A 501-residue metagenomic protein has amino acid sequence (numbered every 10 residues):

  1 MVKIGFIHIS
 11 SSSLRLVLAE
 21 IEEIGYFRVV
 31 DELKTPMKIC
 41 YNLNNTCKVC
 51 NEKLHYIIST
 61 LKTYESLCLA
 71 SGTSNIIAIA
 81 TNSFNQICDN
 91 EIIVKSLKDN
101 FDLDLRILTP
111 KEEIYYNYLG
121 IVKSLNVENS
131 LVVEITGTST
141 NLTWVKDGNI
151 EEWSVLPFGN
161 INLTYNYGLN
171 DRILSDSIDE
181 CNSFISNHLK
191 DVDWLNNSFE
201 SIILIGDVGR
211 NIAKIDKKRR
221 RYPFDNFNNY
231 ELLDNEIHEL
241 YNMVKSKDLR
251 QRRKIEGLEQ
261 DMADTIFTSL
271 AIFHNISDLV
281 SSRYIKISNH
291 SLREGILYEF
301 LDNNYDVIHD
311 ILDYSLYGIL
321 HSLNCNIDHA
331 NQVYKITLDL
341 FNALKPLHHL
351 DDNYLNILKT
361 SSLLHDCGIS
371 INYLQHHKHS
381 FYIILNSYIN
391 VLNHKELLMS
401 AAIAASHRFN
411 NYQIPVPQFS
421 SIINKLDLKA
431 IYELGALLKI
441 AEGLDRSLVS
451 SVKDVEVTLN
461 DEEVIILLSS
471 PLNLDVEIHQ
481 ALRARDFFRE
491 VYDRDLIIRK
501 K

Functional and structural regions predicted by a protein language model:
M1-G5, I9-R15, A19-A80, V94-D104: N-terminal glycine/serine-rich phosphate-binding loop of ATP-dependent small-molecule kinases, especially carbohydrate
I4, L18, N42-L67, Q86-I87 (+10 more regions): Helical "lid/coupling" subdomains associated with nucleotide-phosphate turnover
G5, L14, I76-I77, L131 (+3 more regions): Conserved beta-strand core positions
F6, V132, D454-E456: Short, surface-exposed charged micro-motifs
H8-S13, V133-S139, I205-V208, N289-S291: A short acidic Gly-Thr/Ser loop motif
S10-S13, A70-T73, D99, T136-T138 (+3 more regions): Short flexible coil/turn linkers enriched for glycine and charged/polar residues that connect secondary-structure
L131, T136-S139, T143-W153: Hydrophobic alpha-helical segments and helix pairs
Y492-K501: A short amphipathic beta-strand at an alpha->beta junction
